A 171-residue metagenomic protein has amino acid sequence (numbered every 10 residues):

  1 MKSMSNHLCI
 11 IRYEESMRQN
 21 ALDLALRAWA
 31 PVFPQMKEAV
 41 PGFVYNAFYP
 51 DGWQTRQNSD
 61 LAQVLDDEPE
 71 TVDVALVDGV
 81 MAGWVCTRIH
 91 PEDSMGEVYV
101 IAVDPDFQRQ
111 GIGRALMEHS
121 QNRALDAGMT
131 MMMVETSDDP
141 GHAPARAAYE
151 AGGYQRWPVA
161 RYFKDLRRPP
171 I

Functional and structural regions predicted by a protein language model:
M1-H7: Basic/polar N-terminal segments that are highly enriched at the extreme N-terminus, encompassing both cleavable
L8, R12-Y99, D104, M117-E118 (+3 more regions): Acetyl-CoA-dependent GNAT
R88, E135, A160: Conserved residues at the C-terminal ends of beta-strands
M95, M131-M133: Structural preference for beta-strand elements that scaffold enzyme active sites
Q108, M133-A145, F163-R167: Conserved beta-strand-loop-alpha-helix junction that forms the acyl-donor binding cleft
T130, Q155: Short acidic/polar active-site loop segments enriched in Thr and Asp
Y149, Y154: Conserved active-site tyrosine of GNAT-family acetyltransferases
